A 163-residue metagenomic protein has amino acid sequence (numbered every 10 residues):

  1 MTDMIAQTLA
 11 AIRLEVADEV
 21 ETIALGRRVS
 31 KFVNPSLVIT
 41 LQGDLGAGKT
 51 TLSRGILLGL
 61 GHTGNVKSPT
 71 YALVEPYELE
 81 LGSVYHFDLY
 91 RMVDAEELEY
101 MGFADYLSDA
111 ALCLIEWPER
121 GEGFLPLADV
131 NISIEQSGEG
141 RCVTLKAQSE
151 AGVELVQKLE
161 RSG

Functional and structural regions predicted by a protein language model:
T2-R13, V93-L98, A104-G163: Short phosphate-coordinating micro-motif centered on Lys-Gly-acidic
A6-R28: N-terminal pre-Walker A segment at the start of P-loop NTPase domains
V29-S36: Phosphate-binding P-loop
I39-L41: Hydrophobic anchor at the beta1->P-loop junction of P-loop NTPases
G46: Walker A (P-loop) phosphate-binding loop of P-loop NTPases
K49: Conserved lysine of the Walker
H62-E78: Short beta-strand-centered segment that lines the nucleotide-binding/catalytic pocket of NTP-utilizing
